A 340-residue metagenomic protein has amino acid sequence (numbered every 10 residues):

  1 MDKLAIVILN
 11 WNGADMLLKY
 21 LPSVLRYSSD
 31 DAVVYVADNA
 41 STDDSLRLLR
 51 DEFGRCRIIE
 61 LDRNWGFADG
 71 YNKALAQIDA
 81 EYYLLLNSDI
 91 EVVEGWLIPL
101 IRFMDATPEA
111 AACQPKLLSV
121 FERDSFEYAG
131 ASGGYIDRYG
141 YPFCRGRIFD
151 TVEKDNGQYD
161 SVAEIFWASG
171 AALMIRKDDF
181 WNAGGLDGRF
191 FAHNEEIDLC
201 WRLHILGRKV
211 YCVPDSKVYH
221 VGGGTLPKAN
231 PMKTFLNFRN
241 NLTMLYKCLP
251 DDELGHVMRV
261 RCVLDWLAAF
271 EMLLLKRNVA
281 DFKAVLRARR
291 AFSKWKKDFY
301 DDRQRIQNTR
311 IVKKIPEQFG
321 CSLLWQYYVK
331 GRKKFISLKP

Functional and structural regions predicted by a protein language model:
V7, L206-Q326: Active-site-adjacent helix/loop segment of glycosyltransferases that harbors family-specific signature motifs
P22-D31: Short, acidic, metal-binding catalytic loop of nucleotide-sugar glycosyltransferases
S23, D38-R47, R63: A conserved acidic beta->alpha catalytic loop
D31-A40, I59-L61: Short beta-strand/loop segment that forms part of the nucleotide-sugar
L61-I78, S88-I90, P99: Glycine-rich, basic loop-to-helix element that forms the pyrophosphate-binding segment of sugar-nucleotide handling
Y83: Short aromatic/hydrophobic "clamp" motif used to bind/position activated sugar donors
E91-Y141: Conserved donor NDP-sugar-binding/catalytic core segment of glycosyltransferases
D160-K217: A short, conserved alpha-helix in the catalytic core of glycosyltransferases
